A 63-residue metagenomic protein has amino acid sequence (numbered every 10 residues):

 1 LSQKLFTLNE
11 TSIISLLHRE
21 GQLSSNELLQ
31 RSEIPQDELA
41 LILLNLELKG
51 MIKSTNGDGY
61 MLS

Functional and structural regions predicted by a protein language model:
L1-N9, S24, S54-S63: Short, cationic-aromatic polyanion-contact patches
L5-I34: Short amphipathic alpha-helical interface segments
L16, L39-L43, S54-T55: Alpha-helix boundary/capping detector
E33-E47: Short amphipathic alpha-helical interaction segments
G50: Glycine-centered, phosphate/nucleic-acid-interacting loop/turn motifs that mediate DNA/RNA or nucleotide
